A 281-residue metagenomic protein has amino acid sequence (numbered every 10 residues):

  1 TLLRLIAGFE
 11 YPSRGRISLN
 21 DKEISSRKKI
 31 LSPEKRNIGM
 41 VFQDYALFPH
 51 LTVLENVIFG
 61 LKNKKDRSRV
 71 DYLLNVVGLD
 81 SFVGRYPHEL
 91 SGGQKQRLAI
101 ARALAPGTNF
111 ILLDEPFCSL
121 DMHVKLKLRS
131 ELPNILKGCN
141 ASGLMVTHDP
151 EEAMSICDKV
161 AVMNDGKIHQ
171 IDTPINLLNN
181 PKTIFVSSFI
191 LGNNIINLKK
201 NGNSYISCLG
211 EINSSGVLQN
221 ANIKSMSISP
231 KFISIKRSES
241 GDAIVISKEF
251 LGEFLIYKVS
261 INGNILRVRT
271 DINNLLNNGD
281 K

Functional and structural regions predicted by a protein language model:
A7: Helix-to-loop junction immediately C-terminal to a conserved catalytic motif
E10-Y11, S18, K62: A position-specific signal in ABC ATPase nucleotide-binding domains
S13-R16, D165: Conserved coupling/switch loops of ABC nucleotide-binding domains, chiefly the family-specific signature
G15-S26: Conserved ABC transporter NBD signature motif
N37-G39, Q43, T52-F185: ABC ATPase nucleotide-binding domains
N179-N201, S225-S227: C-terminal boundary and immediately downstream tail of ABC-type ATPase nucleotide-binding domains
N193, S204-K281: Non-catalytic connector elements of ABC transporters
